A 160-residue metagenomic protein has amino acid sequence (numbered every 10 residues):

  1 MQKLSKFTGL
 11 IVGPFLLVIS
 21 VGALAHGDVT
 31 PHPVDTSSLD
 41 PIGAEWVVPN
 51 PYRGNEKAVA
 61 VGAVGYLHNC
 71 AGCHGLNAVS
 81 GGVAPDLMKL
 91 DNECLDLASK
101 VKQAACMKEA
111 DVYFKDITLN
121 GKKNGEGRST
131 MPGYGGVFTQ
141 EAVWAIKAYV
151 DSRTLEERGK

Functional and structural regions predicted by a protein language model:
Q2-V12: Bacterial N-terminal signal peptides that target proteins for export
V12-V18: Classic N-terminal secretory signal peptides
S20-G22: N-terminal signal peptide c-region/cleavage motif recognized by signal peptidases
A25-H32, Y52, G81-L90, I117-T154 (+1 more regions): Axial heme c-ligation environment in periplasmic c-type cytochrome domains
P31-G65: Electrostatic cytochrome c docking/interface patches
A58, Y66-G72, N77, D91 (+1 more regions): Short pre-active-site segment immediately N-terminal to redox-active cysteine/selenocysteine motifs in thiol-based
V59-A63, V79-L119, V137-F138: Gly/Gly-Pro-rich "capping" loops immediately C-terminal to redox-active cysteine motifs in periplasmic/lumenal
C73, A105-K108, I146: Primarily secretory-pathway and cell-envelope proteins
